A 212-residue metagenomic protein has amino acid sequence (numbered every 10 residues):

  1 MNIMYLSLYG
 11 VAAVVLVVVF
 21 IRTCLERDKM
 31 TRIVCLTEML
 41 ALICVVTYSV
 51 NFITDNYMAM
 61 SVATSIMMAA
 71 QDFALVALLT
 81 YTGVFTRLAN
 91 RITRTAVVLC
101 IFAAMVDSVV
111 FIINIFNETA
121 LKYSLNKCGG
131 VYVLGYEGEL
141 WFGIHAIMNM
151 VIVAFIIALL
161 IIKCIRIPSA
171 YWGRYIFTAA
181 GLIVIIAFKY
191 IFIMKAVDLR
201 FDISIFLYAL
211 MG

Functional and structural regions predicted by a protein language model:
M1-N2, E26-I33, N56-A63, L134-F142 (+1 more regions): Short juxtamembrane and helix-loop transition motifs at transmembrane-helix boundaries in membrane proteins
M1-V11, D107-L159, I191-F201: Extracellular-loop-to-transmembrane junctions of the mid-late helices
N2, K163-G212: Interfacial "cap-and-anchor" motif at the non-cytosolic start of specific transmembrane alpha-helices
M4-N56, A63-T80, L99-N117, I176-M194: Hydrophobic alpha-helical transmembrane segments of multi-pass membrane proteins
L16-I21, A77-G83, G143-S169: Alpha-helical transmembrane segments in multipass membrane proteins, preferentially the mid-helix core
I21-C35, G83-A96, I161-R174, V197-L199: Membrane-interface helix-boundary motifs at transmembrane edges
I53-Y57, G83-R87, T119, H145 (+1 more regions): A cytosolic-side transmembrane-helix exit/cap motif
S65-A77, I92-A104, S108-F111, S124-L140 (+2 more regions): Alpha-helical membrane-embedding segments and immediately adjacent membrane-interface amphipathic helices
